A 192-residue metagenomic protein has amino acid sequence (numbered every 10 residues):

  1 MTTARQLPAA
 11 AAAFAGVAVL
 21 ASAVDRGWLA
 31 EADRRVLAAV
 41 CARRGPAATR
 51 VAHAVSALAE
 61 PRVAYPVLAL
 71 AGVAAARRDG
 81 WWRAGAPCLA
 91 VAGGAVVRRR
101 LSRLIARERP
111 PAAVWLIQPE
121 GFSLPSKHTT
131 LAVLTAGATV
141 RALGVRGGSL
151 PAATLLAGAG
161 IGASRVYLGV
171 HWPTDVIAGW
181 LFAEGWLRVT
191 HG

Functional and structural regions predicted by a protein language model:
M1-V67, S102-P119: N-terminal transmembrane-helix/juxtamembrane module of multi-pass inner/ER membrane proteins
A4-A10, G72-G94: Interfacial segments of alpha-helical transmembrane regions
L7-A11, Y65-P66, A84-L89, P151-L155 (+1 more regions): Hydrophobic alpha-helical transmembrane segments
A11-L20, A69-L70, A92, V96 (+2 more regions): Hydrophobic alpha-helical membrane-anchor/signal-helix detector
V17-A30, A75-W81, R99-I105, A163-H171 (+1 more regions): Short hydrophobic alpha-helical membrane-entry/anchor segments
A47-A48, D79-A84, P111, R146-L150 (+1 more regions): Membrane-helix interface segments
G72, V114-G192: Membrane-embedded catalytic cores of phosphoryl/pyrophosphoryl-handling enzymes
C88-R107, S149-A163: Small-polar-interrupted transmembrane alpha-helices in polytopic inner-membrane proteins
